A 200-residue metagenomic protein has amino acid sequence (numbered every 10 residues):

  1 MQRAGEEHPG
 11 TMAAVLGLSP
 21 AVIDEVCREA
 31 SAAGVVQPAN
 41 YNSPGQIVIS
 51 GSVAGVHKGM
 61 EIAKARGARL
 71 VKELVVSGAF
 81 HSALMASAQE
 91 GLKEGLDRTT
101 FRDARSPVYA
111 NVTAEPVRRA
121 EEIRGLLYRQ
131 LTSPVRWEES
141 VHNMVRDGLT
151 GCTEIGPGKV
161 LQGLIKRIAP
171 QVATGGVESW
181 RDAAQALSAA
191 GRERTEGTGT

Functional and structural regions predicted by a protein language model:
M1-P134, A190: Alpha/beta catalytic cores of group-transfer enzymes, especially the acyltransferase/condensing modules of polyketide
D97-T200: Acyltransferase/transacylase module recognition
